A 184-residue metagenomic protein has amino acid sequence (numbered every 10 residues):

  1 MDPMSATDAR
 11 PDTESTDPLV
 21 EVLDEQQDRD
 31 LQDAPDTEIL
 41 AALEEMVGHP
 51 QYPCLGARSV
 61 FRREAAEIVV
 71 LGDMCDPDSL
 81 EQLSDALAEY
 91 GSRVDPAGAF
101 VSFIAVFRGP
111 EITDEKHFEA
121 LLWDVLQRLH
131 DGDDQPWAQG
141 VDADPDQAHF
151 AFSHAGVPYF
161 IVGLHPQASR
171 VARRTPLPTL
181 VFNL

Functional and structural regions predicted by a protein language model:
M1-P96, R108, D124, R128-P136: Non-catalytic accessory regions used for complex assembly or targeting
A88-V101, S169-T175: Short, surface-exposed loop and linker segments with low hydrophobicity and enrichment for Pro/Ser/Thr
S92-T113, D131-H149: Short glycine-rich, low-complexity/disordered patches
I112-E115, R170-V171: A generic structural signal for short coil/turn motifs at secondary-structure boundaries
H117-L121: Hydrophobic protein-protein interaction segments
V141-T179: Aromatic/basic-lined ligand-recognition segments that form π-stacking hydrophobic pockets flanked by Lys/Arg to engage
V181-N183: Polybasic, proline/glycine-rich intrinsically disordered low-complexity segments
